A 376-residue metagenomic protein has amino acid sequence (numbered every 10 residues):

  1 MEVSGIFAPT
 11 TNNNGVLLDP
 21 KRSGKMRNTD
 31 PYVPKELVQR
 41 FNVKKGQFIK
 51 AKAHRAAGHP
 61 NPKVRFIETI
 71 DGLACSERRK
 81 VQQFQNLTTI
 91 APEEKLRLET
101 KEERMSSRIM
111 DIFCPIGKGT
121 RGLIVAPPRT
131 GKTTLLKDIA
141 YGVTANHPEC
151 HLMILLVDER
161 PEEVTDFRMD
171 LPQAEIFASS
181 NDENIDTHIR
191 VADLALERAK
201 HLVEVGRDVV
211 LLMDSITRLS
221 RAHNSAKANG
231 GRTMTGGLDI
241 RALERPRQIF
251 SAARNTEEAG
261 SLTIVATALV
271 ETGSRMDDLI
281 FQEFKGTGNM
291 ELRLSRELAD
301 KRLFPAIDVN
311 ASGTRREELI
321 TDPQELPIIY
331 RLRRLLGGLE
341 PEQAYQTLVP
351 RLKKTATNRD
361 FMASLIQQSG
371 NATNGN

Functional and structural regions predicted by a protein language model:
M1, P9-N14, K25-R27, V43-Q47 (+10 more regions): Short flexible coil/turn linkers enriched for glycine and charged/polar residues that connect secondary-structure
M1-E77: N-terminal "pre-motor" subdomain/linker immediately upstream of P-loop NTPase catalytic cores
M1-V3, M105-I109, A195-R198: Phosphate-interacting basic helix/loop segments used at nucleotide- and nucleic-acid interfaces
V3, K35-E36, A51-A53, K63 (+4 more regions): Short beta-alpha junctions and helix-cap segments that line functional grooves
F7-T11, D19-K21, A53, T69-D71 (+10 more regions): Flexible glycine-/small-residue-rich
D19, M26-N28, Y32, R40-K44 (+6 more regions): Ordered, soluble secondary-structure elements with a strong preference for glycine-centered loop motifs and nearby
R55-I124: P-loop NTP-binding catalytic core
G122, R129-T133, K137-N376: P-loop NTPase catalytic core
